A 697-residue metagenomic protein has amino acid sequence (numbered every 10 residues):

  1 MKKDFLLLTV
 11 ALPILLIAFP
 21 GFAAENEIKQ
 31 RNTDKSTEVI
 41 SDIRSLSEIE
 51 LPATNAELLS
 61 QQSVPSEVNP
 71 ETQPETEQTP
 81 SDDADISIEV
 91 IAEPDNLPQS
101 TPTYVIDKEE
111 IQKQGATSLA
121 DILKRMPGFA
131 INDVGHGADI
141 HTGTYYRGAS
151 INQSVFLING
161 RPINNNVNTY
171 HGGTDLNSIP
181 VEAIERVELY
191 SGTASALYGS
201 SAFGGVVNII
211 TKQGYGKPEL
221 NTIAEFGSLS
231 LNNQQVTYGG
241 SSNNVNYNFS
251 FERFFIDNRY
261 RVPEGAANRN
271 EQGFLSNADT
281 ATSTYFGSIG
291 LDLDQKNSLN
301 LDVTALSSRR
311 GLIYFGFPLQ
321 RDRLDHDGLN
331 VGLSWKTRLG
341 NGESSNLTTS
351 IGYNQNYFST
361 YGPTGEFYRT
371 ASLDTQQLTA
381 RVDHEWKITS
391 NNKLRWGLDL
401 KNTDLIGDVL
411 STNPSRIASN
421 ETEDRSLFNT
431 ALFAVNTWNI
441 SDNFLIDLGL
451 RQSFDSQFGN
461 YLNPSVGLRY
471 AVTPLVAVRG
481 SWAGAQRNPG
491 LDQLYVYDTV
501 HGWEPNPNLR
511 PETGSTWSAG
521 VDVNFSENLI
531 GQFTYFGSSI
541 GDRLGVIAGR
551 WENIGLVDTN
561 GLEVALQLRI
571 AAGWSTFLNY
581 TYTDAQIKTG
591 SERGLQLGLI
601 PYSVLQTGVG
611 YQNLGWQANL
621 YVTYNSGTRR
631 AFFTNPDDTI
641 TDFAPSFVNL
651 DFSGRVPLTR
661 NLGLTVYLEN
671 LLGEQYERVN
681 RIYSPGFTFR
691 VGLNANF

Functional and structural regions predicted by a protein language model:
K29-Q112, I151: Short, acidic, small-residue-rich periplasmic hinge/interaction motif at the N-terminus of Gram-negative outer-membrane
I91, A120, K124-P162, E185: Extracytoplasmic beta-strand/coil segments of soluble accessory domains associated with Gram-negative outer-membrane
L119-I122, T142-Y145, F156-L157, T174-P180 (+3 more regions): N-terminal periplasmic accessory domains that precede and gate Gram-negative outer-membrane beta-barrel machines
P162-S191: Short acidic/polar hinge/loop motifs at secondary-structure boundaries that mediate gating or recognition
N208, Y215-K217, E225, T237-L324: Periplasmic-side early beta-strands and strand-to-turn transitions of outer-membrane beta-barrels
G290-S307, D325-Y461, G467-A471, L529-Y535 (+2 more regions): Face-selective signature of the C-terminal outer-membrane beta-barrel domain
F317-R338, L373, R425-L427, A471 (+5 more regions): Outer-membrane beta-barrel signature, preferentially recognizing the C-terminal barrel domain of Gram-negative
N439-S441, L445, Y535-S539, N553-F633 (+3 more regions): Gram-negative outer-membrane beta-barrel transporters
